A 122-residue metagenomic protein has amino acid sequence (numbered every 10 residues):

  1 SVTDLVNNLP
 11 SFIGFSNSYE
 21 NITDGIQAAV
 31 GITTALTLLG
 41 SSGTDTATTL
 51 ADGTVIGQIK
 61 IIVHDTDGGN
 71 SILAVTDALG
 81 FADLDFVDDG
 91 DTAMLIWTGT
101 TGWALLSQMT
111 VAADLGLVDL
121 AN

Functional and structural regions predicted by a protein language model:
D4-V75, T100-V111, L117-A121: Exposed extracellular interaction/assembly regions and N-terminal maturation sites
T76-D83: Extracellular beta-sheet repeat scaffolds used for adhesion and glycan interaction
D89-G99, D114-G116: Extracellular disulfide-bonded cysteine-rich modules/repeats
